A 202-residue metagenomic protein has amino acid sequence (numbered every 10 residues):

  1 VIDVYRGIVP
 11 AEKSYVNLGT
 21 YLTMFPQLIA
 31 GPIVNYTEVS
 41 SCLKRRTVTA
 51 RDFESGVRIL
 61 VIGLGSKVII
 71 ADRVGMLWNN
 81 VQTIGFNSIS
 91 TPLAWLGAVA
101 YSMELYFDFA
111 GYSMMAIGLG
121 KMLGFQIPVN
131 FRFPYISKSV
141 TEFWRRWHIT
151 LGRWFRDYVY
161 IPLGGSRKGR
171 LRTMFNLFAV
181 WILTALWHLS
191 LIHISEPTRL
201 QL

Functional and structural regions predicted by a protein language model:
V1-R199: Membrane-embedded transmembrane alpha-helical bundles that form the catalytic cores of multi-pass lipid-modifying
L202: Cationic, low-complexity basic patches in intrinsically disordered or flexible, solvent-exposed regions
